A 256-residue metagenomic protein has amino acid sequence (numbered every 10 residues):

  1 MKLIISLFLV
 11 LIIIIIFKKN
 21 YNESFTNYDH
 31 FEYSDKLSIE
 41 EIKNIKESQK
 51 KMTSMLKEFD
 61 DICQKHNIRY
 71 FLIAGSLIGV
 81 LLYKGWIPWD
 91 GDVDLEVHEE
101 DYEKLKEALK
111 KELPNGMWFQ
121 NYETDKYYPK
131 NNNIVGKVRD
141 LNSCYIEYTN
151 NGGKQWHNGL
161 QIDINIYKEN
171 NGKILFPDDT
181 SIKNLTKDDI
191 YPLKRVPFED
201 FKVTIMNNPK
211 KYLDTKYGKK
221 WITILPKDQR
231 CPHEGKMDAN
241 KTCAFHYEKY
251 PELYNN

Functional and structural regions predicted by a protein language model:
L3-R69, A74, I78-W89, V97-N256: The feature captures the alpha-helical scaffold/lid subdomain characteristic of nucleotidyltransferase
